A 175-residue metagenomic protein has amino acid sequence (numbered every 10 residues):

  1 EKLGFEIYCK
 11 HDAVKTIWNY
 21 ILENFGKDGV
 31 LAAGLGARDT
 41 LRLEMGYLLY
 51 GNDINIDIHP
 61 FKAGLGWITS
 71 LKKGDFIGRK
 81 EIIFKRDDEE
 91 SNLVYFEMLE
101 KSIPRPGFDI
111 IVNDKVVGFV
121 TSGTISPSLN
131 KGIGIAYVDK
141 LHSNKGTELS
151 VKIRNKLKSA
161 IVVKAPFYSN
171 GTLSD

Functional and structural regions predicted by a protein language model:
E1-D175: Conserved, structured C-terminal
